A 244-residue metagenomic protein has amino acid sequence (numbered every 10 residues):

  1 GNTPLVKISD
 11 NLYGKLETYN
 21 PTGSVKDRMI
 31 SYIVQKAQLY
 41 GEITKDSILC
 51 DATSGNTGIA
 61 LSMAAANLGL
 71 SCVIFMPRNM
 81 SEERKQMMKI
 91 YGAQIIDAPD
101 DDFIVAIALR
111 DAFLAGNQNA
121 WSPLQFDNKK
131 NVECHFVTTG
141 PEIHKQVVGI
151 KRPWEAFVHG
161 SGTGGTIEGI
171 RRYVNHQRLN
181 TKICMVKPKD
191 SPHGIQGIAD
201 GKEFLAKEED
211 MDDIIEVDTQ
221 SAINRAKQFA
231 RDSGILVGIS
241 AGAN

Functional and structural regions predicted by a protein language model:
G1-N244: PLP-dependent amino-acid enzyme catalytic core
